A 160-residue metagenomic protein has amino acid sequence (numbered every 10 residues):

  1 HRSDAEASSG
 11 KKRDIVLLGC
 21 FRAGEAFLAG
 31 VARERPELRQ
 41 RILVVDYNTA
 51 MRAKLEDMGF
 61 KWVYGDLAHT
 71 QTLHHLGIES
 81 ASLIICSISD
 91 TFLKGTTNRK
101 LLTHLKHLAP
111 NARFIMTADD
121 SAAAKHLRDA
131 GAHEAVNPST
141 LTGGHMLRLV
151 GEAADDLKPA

Functional and structural regions predicted by a protein language model:
H1-A160: Cytosolic regulatory regions of ion transport systems
